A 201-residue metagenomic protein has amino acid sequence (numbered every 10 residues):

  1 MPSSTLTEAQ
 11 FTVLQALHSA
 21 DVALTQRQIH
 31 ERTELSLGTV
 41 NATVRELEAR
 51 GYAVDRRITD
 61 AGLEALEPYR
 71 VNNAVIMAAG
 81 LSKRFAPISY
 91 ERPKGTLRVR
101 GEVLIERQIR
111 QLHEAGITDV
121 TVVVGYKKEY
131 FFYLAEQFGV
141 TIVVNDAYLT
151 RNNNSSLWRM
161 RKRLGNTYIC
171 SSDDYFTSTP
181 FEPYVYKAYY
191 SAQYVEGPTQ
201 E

Functional and structural regions predicted by a protein language model:
S3-N73, R84, E102-I169: Conserved N-terminal catalytic core of the sugar/cofactor nucleotidyltransferase
T12, T177-E201: Conserved core of the sugar-phosphate nucleotidyltransferase
M77-A79, R98: A conserved hydrophobic helix/loop-capping motif in glycosyltransferases and polysaccharide synthases
L81, R92, K127: A generic "binding-loop/recognition-motif" signal
P87-Y90: Conserved catalytic-core motifs of eukaryotic protein kinase domains, centered on the activation segment
K94-L104: Short catalytic helix/loop segments, enriched in acidic residues and glycine and frequently bearing histidine
R98, V144, Y190-A192: Structural signal for conserved beta-strand scaffold positions within catalytic alpha/beta enzyme cores
S172-Y175: The conserved acidic donor/metal-binding loop of glycosyltransferases
